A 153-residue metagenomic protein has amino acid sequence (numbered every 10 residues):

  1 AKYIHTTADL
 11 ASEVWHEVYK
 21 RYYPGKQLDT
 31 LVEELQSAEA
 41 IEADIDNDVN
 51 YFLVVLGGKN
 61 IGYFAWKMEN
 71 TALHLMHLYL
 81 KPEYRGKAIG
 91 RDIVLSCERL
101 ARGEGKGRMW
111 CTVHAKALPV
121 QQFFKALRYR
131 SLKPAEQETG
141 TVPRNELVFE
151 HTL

Functional and structural regions predicted by a protein language model:
T6-E83, V94-S96, L100, E104 (+2 more regions): Acetyl-CoA-dependent GNAT
L80, H114-A115: Short amphipathic helical patch at the helix-1/turn junction of helix-turn-helix
Y84, A88: Glycine-rich phosphate-binding loop
R91: Residues forming the Rossmann-fold NAD(P)(H) cofactor-binding site
W110-H114, K125-E146: Conserved catalytic-core motifs of GNAT/GCN5-like acyltransferases
V120: Helix-turn-helix
